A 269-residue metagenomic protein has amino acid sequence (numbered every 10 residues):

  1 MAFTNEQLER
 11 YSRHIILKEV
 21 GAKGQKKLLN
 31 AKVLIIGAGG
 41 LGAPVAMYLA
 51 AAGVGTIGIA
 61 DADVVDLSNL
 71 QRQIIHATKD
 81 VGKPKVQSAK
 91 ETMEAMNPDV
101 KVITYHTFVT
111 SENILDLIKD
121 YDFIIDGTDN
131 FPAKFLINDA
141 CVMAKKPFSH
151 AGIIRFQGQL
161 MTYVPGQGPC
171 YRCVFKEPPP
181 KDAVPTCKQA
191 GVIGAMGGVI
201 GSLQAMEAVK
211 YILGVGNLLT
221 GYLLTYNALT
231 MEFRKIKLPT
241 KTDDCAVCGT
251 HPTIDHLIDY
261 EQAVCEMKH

Functional and structural regions predicted by a protein language model:
M1-H269: Adenine nucleotide-associated cytosolic modules
